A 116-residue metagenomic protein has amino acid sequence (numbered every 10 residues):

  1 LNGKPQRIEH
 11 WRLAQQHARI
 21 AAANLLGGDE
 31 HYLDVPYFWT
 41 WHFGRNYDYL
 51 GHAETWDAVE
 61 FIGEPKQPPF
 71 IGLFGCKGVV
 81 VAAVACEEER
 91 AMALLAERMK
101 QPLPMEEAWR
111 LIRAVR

Functional and structural regions predicted by a protein language model:
L1-R90: Mid-to-C-terminal Rossmann-like scaffold of FAD/NAD(P)H-dependent oxidoreductases
E30, L103-P104: Generic structural signal for secondary-structure transition and capping sites
K77, R98-Q101: Short, charged/polar low-complexity linear motifs in solvent-exposed/disordered segments
M92-R98: A short, polar/proline- and glycine-enriched secondary-structure boundary/capping micro-motif
M105-R116: Cysteine/selenocysteine-centered motifs that mediate thiol-based redox chemistry or coordinate metal-sulfur cofactors
